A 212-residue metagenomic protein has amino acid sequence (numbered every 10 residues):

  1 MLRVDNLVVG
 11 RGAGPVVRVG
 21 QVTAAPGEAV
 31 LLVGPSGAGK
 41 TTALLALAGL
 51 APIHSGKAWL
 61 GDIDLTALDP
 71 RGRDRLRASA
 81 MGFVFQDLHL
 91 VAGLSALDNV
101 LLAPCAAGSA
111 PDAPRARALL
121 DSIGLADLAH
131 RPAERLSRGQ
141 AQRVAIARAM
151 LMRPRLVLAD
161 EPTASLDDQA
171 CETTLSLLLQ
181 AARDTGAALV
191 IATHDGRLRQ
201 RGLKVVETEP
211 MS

Functional and structural regions predicted by a protein language model:
A48: Helix-to-loop junction immediately C-terminal to a conserved catalytic motif
G56-D64: Conserved ABC transporter NBD signature motif
D64, P111-L128: Conserved ABC ATPase "signature" region
L65-G82: ABC ATPase NBD coupling module
P132-L136, Q140-Q142: Conserved ABC ATPase signature
R153: Conserved catalytic motifs of ABC-family nucleotide-binding domains
V157-D160: Catalytic Walker B motif of ABC-type/P-loop ATPase nucleotide-binding domains
